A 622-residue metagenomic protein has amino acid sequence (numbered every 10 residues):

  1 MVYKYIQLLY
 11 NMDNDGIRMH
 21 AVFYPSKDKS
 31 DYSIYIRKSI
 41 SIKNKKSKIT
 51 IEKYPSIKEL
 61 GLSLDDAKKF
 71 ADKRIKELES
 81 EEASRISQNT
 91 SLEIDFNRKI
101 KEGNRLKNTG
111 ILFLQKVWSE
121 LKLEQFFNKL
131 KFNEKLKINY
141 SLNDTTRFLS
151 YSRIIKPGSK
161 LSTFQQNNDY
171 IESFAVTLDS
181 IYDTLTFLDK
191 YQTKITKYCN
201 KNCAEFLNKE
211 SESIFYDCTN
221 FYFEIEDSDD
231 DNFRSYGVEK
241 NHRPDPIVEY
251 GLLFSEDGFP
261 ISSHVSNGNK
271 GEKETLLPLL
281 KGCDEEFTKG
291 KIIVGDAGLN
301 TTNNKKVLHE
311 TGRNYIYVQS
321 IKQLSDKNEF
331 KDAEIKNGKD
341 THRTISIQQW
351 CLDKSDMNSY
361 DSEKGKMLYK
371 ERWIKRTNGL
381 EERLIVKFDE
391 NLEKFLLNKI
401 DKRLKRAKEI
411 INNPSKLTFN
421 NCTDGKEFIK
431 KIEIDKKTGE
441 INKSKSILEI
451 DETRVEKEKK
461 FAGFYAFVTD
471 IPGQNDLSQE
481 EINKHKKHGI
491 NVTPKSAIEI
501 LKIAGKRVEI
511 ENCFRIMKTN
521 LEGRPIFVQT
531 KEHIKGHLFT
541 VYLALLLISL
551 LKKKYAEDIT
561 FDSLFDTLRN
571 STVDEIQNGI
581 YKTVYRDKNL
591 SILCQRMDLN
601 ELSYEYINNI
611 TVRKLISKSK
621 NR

Functional and structural regions predicted by a protein language model:
Y3-N14: Short, positively charged and aromatic/hydrophobic N-terminal segments
I6-L8, I40, P55, E272: Residue-level detector of intrinsically disordered/flexible regions characterized by low predicted structural confidence
D15-A21, D28-S33, N128-R622: Anion-binding and metal-coordination hotspots
V22-E79: Short, surface-exposed polybasic/aromatic micro-patch for ligand or macromolecular engagement
S63, F70-G110, Q115, R586 (+1 more regions): Compositionally biased, intrinsically disordered linkers/stalks adjacent to structured regions
D66, K101, R105, T109-L114 (+6 more regions): Alpha-helix boundary/N-cap detector
S80-D144, F148-I155, S159-N168: Extended, charge-enriched "interface" segments that sit outside catalytic cores
